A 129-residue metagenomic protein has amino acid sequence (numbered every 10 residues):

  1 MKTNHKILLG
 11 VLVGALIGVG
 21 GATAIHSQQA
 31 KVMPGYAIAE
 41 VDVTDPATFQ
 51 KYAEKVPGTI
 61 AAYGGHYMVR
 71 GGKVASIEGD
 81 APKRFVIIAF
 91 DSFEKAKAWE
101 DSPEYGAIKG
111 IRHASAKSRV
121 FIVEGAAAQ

Functional and structural regions predicted by a protein language model:
H5-G10, G14-P103, E124-Q129: Short S/T/G/P-rich N-terminal loop/turn motif that feeds into the first structured element of a domain
Y105-I122: Short arginine-rich
